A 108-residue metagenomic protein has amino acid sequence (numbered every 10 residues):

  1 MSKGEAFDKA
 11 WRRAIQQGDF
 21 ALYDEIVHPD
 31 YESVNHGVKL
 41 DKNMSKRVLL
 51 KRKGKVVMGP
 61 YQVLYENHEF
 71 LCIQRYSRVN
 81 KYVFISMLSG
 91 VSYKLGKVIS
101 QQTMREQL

Functional and structural regions predicted by a protein language model:
M1-G18, I26: Short, aromatic-enriched amphipathic alpha-helices that serve as compact interaction elements
K9-Q16, E32-L108: A beta-strand edge to alpha-helix "cap/lid" segment located at domain peripheries
E25-I26, S92: Conserved catalytic core of Hanks-type protein kinase domains
